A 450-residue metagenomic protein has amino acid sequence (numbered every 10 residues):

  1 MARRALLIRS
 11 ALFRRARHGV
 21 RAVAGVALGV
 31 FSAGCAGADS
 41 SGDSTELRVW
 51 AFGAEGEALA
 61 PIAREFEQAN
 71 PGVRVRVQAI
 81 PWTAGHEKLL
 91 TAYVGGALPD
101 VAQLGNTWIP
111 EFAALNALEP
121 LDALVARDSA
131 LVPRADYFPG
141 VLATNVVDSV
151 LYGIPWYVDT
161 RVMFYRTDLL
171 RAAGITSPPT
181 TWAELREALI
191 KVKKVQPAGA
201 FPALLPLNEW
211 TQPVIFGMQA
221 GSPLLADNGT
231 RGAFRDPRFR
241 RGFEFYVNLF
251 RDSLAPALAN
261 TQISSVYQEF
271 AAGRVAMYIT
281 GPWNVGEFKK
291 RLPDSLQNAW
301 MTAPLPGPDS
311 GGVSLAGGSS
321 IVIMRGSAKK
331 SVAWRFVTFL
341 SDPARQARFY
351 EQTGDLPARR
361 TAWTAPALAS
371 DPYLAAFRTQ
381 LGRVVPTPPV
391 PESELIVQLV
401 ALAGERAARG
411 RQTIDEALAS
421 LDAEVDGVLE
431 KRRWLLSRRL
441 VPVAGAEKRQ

Functional and structural regions predicted by a protein language model:
G19-A33: Bacterial N-terminal signal peptides
G25, C35-E111, L115-A117, A126-P133 (+7 more regions): Conserved N-terminal structural module of periplasmic/extracytoplasmic solute-binding proteins
L89, L185, V192, Q268-G273: Hydrophobic residues within well-ordered alpha-helices
D100-Q103, A276-G281: Paired acidic/hydrophobic, glycine-rich loop segments that form the ligand-binding mouth/hinge of periplasmic-binding
N106-V162, A220, Q297-A303, A367 (+1 more regions): Hinge/lid segment of periplasmic solute-binding proteins
V147-W156, R161, R186-G232, V275: Extracytoplasmic/periplasmic solute-binding protein
A188-K191, N228-A259, L305: Glycine-centered hinge/linker elements that transmit conformational signals in sensory and ligand-binding systems
P282-Q297, G307-L402, L436-G445, R449: C-terminal lobe and pocket-closing loops of periplasmic/extracytoplasmic Venus-flytrap solute-binding proteins
